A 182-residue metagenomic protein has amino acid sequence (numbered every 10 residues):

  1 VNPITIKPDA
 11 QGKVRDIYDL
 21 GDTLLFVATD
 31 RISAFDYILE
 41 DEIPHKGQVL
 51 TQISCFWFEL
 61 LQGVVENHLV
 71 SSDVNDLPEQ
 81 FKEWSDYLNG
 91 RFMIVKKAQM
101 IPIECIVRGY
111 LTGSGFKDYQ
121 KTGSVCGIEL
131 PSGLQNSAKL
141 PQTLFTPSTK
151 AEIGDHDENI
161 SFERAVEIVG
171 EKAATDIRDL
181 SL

Functional and structural regions predicted by a protein language model:
V1-E152: Active-site loop/lid in soluble adenylation, ligation, and acyl-transfer enzymes
A151-R164: A structural motif
E167-L182: A long amphipathic alpha-helix within ATP-dependent nucleotide-binding catalytic cores
